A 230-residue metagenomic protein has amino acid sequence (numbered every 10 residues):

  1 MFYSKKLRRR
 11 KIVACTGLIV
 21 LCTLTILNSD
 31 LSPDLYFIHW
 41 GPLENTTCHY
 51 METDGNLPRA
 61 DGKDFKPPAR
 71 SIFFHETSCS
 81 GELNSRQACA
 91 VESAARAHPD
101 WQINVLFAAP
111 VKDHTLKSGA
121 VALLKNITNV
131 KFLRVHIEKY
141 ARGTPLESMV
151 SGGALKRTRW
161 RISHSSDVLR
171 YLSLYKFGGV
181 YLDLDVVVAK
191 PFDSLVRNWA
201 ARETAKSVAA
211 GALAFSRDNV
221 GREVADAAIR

Functional and structural regions predicted by a protein language model:
M1-N45: N-terminal signal-anchor transmembrane helix specifying type II single-pass membrane topology of secretory-pathway
G55-S80: Nucleotide-activated donor-dependent transferases that construct or modify glycoconjugates
F65-P68, A95-I103, N126-T128: Short, solvent-exposed loop/edge-beta patches enriched in aromatic
E82-D100, A214: Histidine-anchored nucleotide/phosphate-binding helix
Q102-P110: Short internal beta-strands
D113-V168: Active-site-proximal specificity loops/subdomain of glycosyltransferases
R159-N219: GT-A fold catalytic core of metal-dependent nucleotide-sugar glycosyltransferases, centered on the diacidic
E223-R230: Catalytic core and acceptor-binding pocket of nucleotide-sugar-dependent glycosyltransferases
